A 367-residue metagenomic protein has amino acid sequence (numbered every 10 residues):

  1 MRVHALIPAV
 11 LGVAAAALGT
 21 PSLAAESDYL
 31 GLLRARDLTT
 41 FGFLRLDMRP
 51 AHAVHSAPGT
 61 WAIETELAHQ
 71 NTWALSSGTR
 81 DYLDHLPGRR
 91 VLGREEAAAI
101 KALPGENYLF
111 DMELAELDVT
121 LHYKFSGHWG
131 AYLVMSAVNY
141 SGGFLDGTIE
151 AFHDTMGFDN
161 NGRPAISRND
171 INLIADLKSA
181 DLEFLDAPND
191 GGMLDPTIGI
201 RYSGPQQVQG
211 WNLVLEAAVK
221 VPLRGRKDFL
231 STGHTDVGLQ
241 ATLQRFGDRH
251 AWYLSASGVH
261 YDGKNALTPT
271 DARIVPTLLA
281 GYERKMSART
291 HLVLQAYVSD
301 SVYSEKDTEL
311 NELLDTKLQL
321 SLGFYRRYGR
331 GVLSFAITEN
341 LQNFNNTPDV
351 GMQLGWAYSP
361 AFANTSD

Functional and structural regions predicted by a protein language model:
S22-R94, F362-D367: Outer-membrane beta-barrel biogenesis signature
P50-H52, L117-Y123, L133, I198-Y202 (+8 more regions): Residues on the lipid-exposed face of transmembrane beta-strands in outer-membrane beta-barrel proteins
P58, S126-H128, V138, P205-V208 (+4 more regions): Outer-membrane beta-barrel channels and translocator barrels
G59-E66, N71, L230-S304: Detector for outer-membrane/organellar transmembrane beta-barrel domains, recognizing the amphipathic beta-strand
T60-E66, S76, G130-Y132, N212-E216 (+6 more regions): Residue-level detector of the transmembrane beta-barrel scaffold of outer-membrane proteins
E66-Q70, S136-V138, S203, A218-P222 (+4 more regions): Outer-membrane beta-barrel pore domains and translocons
Y82, D154-L182, P269-D367: Outer membrane beta-barrel transmembrane domains
S136-A272: Outer-membrane pore/translocation modules
